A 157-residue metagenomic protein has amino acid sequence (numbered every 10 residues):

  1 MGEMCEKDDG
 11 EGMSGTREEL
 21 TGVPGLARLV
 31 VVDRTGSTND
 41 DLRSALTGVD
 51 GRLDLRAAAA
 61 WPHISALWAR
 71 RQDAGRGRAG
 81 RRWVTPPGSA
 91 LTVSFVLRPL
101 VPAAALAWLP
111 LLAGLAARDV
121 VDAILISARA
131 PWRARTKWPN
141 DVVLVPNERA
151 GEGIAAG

Functional and structural regions predicted by a protein language model:
G2-S127, R133, E148-G151: N-terminal lobe of the biotin/lipoate ligase/transferase fold
I126-N147, G157: Catalytic palm active-site di-aspartate
